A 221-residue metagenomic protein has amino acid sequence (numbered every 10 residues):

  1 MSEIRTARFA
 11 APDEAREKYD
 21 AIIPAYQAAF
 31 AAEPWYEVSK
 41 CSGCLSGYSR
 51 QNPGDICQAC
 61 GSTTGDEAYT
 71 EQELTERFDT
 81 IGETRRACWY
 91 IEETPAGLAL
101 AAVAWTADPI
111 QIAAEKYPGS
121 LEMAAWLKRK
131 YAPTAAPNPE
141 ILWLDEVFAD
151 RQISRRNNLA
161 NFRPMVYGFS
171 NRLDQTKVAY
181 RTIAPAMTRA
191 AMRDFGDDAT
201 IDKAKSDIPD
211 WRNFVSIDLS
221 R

Functional and structural regions predicted by a protein language model:
E3, T200-R221: C-terminal "cap" of GNAT-fold acetyltransferases
I4-I23, W35-Y36, G47-N52: A short beta-loop-alpha structural element at the N-terminal edge of CoA-dependent acyl/N-acetyltransferase catalytic
F30-P53, Q58-W89, E93-P95: Active-site rim helix/loop that mediates acceptor-substrate recognition in acyltransferases
R85-I91, A102, E146, F214: Short hydrophobic/aromatic beta-strand element in the GNAT-like acyltransferase core that lines or flanks the acyl-donor
G97-E146: Conserved acyl-donor/pantetheine-binding loop and adjacent beta-alpha core of acyl/acetyltransferases and related
G119, M123-R129, I141-R172: Conserved acetyl-CoA-binding loop-helix of GNAT-fold acetyltransferases
E140-L144, S170-R189, K203: Conserved GNAT acetyl-CoA-binding A-motif
T188-T200: Short, aromatic/basic amphipathic alpha-helical patches
